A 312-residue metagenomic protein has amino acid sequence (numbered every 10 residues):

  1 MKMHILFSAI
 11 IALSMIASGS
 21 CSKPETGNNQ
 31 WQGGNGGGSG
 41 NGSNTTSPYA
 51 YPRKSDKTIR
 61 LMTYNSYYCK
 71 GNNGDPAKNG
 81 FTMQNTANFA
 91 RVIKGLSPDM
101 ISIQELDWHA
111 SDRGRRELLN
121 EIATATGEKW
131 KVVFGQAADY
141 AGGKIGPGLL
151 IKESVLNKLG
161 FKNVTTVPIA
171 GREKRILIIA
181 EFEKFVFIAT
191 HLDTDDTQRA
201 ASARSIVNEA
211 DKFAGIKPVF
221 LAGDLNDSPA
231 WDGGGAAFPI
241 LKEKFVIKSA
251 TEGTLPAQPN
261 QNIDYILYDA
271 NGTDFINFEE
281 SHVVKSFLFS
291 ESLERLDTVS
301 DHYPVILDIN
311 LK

Functional and structural regions predicted by a protein language model:
M1-L6: Positively charged n-region of N-terminal signal peptides that target proteins for export
A17-S20: C-terminal motif of bacterial Sec signal peptides marking the signal peptidase cleavage site
S22-T124, D139-Y140, D301, N310-K312: N-terminal, active-site-proximal structural segment of metallo-dependent hydrolase catalytic domains
N35-G38, S43-P48, N208-F220, D227-K312: Metal-dependent phosphoester-hydrolase catalytic domains
T45-R53, L106-F185, E280-V283: Structured beta-strand-rich core segments of catalytic domains in phosphoester-bond hydrolases
R60-S66, F89-R115, F187-T190, S202 (+3 more regions): Active-site beta-strand/loop signature of hydrolases that rely on acidic residues for catalysis
S66-K70, L106-A110, A137-A141, V155-L156 (+6 more regions): Solvent-exposed loop/turn segments at secondary-structure junctions within structured extracellular/periplasmic domains
S102-Q104, V133-Q136, F220-D224, I247-T251: Active-site neighborhood of phospho(di)ester-bond hydrolases with catalytic His/Asp-centered motifs
